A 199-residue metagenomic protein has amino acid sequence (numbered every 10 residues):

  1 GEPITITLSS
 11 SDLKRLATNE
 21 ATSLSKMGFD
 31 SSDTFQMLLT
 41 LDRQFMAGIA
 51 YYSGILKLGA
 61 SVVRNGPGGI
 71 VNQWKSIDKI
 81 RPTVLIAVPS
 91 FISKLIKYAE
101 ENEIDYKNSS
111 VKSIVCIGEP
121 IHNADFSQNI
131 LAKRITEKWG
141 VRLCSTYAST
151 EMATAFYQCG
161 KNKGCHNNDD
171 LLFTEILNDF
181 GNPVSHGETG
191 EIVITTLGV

Functional and structural regions predicted by a protein language model:
G1-K138, C144, K161-K163: Active-site phosphate/ATP/adenylate-binding loop shared across adenylate-forming ligases
F126-V199: Conserved AMP-binding/adenylate-forming
